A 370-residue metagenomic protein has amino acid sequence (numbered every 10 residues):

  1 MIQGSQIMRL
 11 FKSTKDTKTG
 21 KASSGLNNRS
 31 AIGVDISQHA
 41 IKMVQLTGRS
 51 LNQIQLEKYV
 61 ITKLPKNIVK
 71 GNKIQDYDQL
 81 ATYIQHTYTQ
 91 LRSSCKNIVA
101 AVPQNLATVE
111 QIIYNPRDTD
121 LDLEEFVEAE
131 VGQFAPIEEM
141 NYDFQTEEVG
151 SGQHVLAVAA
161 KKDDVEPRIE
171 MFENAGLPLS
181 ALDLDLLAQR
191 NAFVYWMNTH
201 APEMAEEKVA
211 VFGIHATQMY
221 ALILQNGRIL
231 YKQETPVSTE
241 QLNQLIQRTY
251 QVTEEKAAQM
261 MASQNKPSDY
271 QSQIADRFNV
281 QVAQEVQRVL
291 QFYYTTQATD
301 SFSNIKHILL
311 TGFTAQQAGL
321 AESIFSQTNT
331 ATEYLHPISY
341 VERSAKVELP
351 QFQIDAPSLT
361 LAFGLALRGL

Functional and structural regions predicted by a protein language model:
M1-L370: Hydrophobic/aromatic-enriched cytosolic interaction surfaces used to assemble or bind macromolecules
